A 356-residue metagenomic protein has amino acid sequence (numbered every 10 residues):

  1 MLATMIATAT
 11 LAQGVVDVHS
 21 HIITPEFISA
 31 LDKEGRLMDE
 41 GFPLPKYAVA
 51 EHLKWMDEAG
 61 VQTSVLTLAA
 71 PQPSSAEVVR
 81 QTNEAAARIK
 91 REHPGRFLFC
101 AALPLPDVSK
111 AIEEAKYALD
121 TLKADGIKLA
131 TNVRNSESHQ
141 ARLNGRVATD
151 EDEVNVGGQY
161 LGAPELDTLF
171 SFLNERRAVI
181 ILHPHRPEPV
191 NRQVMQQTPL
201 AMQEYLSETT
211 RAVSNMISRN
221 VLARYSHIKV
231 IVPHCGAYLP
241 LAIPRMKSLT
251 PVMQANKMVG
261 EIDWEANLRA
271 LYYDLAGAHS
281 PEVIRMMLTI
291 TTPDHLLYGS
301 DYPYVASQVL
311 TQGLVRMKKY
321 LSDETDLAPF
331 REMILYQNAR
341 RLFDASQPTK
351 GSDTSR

Functional and structural regions predicted by a protein language model:
L2-A12: Hydrophobic alpha-helical targeting segments used for export or membrane insertion
L11-V18, I22-T63, K116-Y117, D125 (+3 more regions): Mid-to-C-terminal alpha-helical segments outside catalytic/metal-binding sites
V16-S20, S64-L66, L98-A101, I127-L129 (+4 more regions): Hydrophobic faces of well-ordered beta-strands that scaffold small-molecule active sites in alpha/beta enzyme cores
H21, N132-R134, H185-R186, G236 (+1 more regions): Catalytic metal-binding/acid-base residues of hydrolase active sites
T24-Y47, R146-D152, E188-T209, M246-A270 (+1 more regions): Active-site gating loops and adjacent loop-to-helix segments of metal-dependent hydrolytic enzymes
Q62-T63, T67-A212: Active-site gating/metal-coordination segments in enzymes
L122-G126, E175-V179, T198-A201, Y225-H227 (+2 more regions): Glycine-enriched alpha-helix->loop->beta-strand junction motifs that scaffold or abut catalytic
I217-N220, S226-A266: Aromatic-lined glycan-binding groove of carbohydrate-active enzymes
